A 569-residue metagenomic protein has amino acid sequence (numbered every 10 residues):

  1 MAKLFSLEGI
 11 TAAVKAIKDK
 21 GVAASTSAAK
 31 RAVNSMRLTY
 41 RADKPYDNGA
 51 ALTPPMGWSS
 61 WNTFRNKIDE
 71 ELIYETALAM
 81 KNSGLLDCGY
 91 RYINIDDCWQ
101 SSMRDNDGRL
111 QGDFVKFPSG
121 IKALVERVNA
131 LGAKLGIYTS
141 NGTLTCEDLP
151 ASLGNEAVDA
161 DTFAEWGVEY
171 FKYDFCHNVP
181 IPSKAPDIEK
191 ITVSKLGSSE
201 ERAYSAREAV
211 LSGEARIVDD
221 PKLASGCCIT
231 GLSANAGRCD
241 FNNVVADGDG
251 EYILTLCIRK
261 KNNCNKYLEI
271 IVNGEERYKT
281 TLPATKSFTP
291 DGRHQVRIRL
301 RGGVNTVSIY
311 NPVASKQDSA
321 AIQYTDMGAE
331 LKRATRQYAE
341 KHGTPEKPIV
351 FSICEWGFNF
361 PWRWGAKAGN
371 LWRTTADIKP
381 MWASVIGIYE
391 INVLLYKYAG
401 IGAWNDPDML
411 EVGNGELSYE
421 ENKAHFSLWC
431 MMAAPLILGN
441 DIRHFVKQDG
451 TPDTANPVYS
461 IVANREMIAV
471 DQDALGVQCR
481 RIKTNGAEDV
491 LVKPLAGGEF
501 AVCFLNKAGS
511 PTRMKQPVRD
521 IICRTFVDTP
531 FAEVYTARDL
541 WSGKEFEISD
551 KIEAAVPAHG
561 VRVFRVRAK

Functional and structural regions predicted by a protein language model:
L4-E70, A329-R336: N-terminal module-boundary/linker segments of secreted carbohydrate-active enzymes
W58, I93, V128, F351 (+3 more regions): Conserved, mostly hydrophobic/aromatic
L72, T76-S183: Aromatic-lined carbohydrate-binding/catalytic grooves of carbohydrate-active enzymes
A185-Q317, I521-F531: Extracytoplasmic
G226, Y398-G486: Aromatic- and carboxylate-lined catalytic core of secreted/periplasmic carbohydrate-active enzymes
Y252, C257, W429-M432, I437-G439 (+1 more regions): Carbohydrate-binding surface patches
N305-I309, I548-K569: C-terminal beta-strand-rich structural cap/linker in extracellular carbohydrate-active enzymes
D318-I322, A329-D441: Glycan-recognition surfaces
